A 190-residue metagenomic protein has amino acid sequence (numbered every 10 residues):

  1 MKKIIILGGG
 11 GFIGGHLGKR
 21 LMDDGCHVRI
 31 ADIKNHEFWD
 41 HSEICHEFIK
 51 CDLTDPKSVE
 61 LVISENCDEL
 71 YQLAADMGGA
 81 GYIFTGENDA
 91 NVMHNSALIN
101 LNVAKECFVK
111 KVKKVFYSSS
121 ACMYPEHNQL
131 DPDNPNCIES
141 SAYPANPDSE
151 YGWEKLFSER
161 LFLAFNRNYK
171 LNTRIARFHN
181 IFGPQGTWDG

Functional and structural regions predicted by a protein language model:
M1-E69: N-terminal Rossmann/SDR dinucleotide-binding element
L7, A31, L70-D76, V115-A121 (+1 more regions): SDR active-site strand-loop-helix element
H16, R20, E106, L161: Rossmann-fold NAD(P)-dependent oxidoreductase module
L53-N95, E106: NAD(P)H-binding glycine-rich loop region in Rossmannoid oxidoreductase-like domains and their noncatalytic homologs
E69, N91-N102, K110, S149 (+1 more regions): Glycine-rich NAD(P)-binding loop of the Rossmann-fold in SDR/ketoreductase-type enzymes
L101-D148: Conserved Rossmann-fold NAD(P)-dependent oxidoreductase catalytic core, especially the SDR/UDP-sugar
M123-P125, S149-E150, L171-G190: Flexible, glycine-rich beta-alpha linker
E126, N146-R174: Active-site Tyr-X1-5-Lys
